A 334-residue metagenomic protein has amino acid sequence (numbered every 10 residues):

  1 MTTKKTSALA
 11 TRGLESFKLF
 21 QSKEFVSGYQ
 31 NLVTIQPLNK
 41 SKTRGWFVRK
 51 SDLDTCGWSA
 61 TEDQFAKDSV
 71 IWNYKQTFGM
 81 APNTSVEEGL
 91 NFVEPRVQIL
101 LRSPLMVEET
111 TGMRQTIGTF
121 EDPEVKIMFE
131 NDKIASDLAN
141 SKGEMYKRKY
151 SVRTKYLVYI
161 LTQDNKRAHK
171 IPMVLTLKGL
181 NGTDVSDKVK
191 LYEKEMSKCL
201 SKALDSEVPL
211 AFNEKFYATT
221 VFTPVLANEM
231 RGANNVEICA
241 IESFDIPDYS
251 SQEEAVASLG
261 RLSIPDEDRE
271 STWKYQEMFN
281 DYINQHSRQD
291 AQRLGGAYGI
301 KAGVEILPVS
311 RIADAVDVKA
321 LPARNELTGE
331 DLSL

Functional and structural regions predicted by a protein language model:
T2-V174, N235-V236, G303-L334: OB-fold ssDNA-binding interfaces and closely related basic DNA-contact patches used across DNA replication/repair
I99-R102, M106-E108, T116-I117, C239-R324: Long, highly charged low-complexity segments enriched in Glu/Asp and Lys/Arg with interspersed Ser/Thr
Y146-Q252: Extended serine/threonine-enriched, polar tracts that run as long, contiguous segments within proteins
